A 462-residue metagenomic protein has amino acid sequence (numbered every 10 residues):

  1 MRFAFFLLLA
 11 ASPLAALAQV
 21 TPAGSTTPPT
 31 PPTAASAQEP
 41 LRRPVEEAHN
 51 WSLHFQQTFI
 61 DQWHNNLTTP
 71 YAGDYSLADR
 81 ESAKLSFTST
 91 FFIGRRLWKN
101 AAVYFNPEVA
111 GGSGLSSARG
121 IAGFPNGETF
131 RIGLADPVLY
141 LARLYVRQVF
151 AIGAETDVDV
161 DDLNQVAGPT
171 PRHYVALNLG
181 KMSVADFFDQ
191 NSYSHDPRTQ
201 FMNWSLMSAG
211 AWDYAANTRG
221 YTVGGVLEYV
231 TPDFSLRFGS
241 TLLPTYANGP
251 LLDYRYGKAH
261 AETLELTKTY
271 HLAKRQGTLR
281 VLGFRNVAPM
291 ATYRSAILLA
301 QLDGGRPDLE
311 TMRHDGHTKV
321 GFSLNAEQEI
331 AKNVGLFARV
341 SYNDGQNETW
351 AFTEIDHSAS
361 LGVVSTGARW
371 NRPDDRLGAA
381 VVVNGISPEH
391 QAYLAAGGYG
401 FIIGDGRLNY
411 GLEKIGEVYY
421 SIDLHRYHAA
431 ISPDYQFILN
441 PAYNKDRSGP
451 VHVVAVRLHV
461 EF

Functional and structural regions predicted by a protein language model:
L41-L53, N65-N66, G94-V103, A151-Y174 (+6 more regions): Short loop/turn motifs that connect adjacent beta-strands in outer-membrane beta-barrel proteins
W51, L85-F91, Y140-V146, V175 (+7 more regions): Hydrophobic, lipid-facing positions within transmembrane beta-strands of outer-membrane proteins
F59-W63, V109-S113, F150-I152, K181-A185 (+8 more regions): Transmembrane beta-strands of outer-membrane beta-barrel pores
R95-L97, P107, Q148-F150, K181 (+7 more regions): Residue-level signature of outer-membrane beta-barrel architecture
R119-D136, Y140, G153-A261, E265 (+2 more regions): Surface-exposed coil loops of outer-membrane beta-barrel proteins
A142-E155, A379, P450-F462: Outer-membrane beta-barrel "beta-signal"
W204-A326, A331-L336, V340-N347, E354 (+2 more regions): Signature for the C-terminal beta-barrel architecture of outer-membrane proteins
E265-T267, L282-G316, F337, D344 (+1 more regions): Outer membrane beta-barrel transmembrane domains
